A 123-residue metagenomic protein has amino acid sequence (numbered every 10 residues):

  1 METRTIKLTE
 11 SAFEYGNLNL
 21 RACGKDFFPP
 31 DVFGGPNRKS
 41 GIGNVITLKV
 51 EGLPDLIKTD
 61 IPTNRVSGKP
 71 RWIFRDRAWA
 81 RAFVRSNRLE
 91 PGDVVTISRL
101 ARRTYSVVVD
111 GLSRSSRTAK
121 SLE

Functional and structural regions predicted by a protein language model:
M1-E123: Acidic, low-complexity intrinsically disordered regions
